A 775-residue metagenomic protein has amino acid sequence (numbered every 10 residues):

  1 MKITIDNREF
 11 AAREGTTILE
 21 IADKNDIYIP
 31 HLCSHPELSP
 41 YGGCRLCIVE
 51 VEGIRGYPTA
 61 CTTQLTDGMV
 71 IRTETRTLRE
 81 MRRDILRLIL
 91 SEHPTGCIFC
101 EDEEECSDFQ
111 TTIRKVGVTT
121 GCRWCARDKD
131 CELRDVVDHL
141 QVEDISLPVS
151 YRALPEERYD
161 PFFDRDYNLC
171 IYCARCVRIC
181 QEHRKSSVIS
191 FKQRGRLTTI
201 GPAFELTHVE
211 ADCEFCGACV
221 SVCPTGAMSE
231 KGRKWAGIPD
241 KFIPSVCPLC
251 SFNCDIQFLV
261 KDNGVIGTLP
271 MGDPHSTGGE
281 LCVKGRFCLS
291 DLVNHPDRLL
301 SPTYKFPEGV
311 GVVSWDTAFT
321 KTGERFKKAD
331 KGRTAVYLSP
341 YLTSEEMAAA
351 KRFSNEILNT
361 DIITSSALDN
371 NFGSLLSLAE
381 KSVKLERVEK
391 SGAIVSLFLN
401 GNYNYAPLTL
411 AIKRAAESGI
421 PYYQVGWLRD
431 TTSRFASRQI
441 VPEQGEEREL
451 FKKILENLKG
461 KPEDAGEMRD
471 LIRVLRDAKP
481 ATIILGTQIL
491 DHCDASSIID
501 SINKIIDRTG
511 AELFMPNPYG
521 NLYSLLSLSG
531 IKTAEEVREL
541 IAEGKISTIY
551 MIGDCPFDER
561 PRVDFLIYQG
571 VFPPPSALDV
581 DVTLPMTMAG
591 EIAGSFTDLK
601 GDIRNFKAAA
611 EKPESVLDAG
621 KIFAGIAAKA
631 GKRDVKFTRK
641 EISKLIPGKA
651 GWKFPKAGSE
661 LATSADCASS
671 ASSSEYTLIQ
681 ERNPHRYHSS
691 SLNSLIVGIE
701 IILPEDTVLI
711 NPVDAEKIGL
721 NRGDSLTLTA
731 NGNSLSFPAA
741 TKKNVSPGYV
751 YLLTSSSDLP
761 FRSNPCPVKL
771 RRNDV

Functional and structural regions predicted by a protein language model:
M1-C216, V220-V222, G226-S229, C250-L281 (+2 more regions): Ferredoxin-type iron-sulfur electron-transfer modules and their immediate structural context
E9, Y41, L385, A715-G719: Short, surface-exposed secondary-structure edge patches
T16-E20, T343, D618: Short, structural beta-strand-to-alpha-helix junction motif
I29, S34-H35, K351, K390-S396 (+5 more regions): A cross-kingdom feature strongest in bacterial/archaeal respiratory oxidoreductases
T62-D67, R196-T199, S301, R429-A436 (+2 more regions): Short acidic (Asp/Glu) and glycine-rich catalytic loops that position anionic groups and cofactors
L78, R82, E447, F451 (+1 more regions): Short, charged, low-complexity patches
P94, R114-T119, D166, C173 (+6 more regions): Catalytic alpha/large subunits of respiratory electron-transfer oxidoreductases, centered on bis-MGD molybdoenzymes
T95-T112, V118-E156, T482, S496 (+3 more regions): N-terminal leader/propeptide and maturation segments of large enzyme subunits in energy/redox metabolism and hydrolases
